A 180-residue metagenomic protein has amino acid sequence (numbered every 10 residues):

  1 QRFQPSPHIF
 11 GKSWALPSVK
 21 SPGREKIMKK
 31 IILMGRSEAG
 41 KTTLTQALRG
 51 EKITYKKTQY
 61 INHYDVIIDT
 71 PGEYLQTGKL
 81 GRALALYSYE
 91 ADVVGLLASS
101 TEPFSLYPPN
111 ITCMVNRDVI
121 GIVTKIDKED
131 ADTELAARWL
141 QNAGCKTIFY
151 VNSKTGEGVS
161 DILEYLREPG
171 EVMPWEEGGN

Functional and structural regions predicted by a protein language model:
V19-I68: Conserved G1/Walker A P-loop phosphate-binding module
I27, I61-Y64, Y89-A91, V115-R117: Short loop/turn elements that form and flank the Walker-type P-loop nucleotide-binding site in RecA-like NTPase cores
I68-C113, D130: Switch II of P-loop NTPase G domains
A98-I148: Conserved C-terminal guanine-recognition region of P-loop GTPase G domains, centered on the G4
D130-N180: Canonical P-loop GTPase G-domain recognition
